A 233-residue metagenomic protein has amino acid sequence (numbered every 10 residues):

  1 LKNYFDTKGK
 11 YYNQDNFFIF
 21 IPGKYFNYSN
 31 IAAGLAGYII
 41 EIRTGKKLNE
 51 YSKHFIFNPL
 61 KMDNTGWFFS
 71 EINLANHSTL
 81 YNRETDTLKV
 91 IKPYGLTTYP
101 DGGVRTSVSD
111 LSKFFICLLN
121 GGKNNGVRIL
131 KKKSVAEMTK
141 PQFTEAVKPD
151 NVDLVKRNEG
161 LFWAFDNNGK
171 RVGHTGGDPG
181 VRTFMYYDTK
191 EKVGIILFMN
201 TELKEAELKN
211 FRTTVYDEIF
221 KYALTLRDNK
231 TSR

Functional and structural regions predicted by a protein language model:
L1-N30, K46, N82-L88, K92: Active-site-proximal loop and beta-strand segments within enzyme catalytic domains
N3-K10, H54, N58-M62, R83 (+1 more regions): Glycine-rich, acidic and aromatic/proline-enriched surface loops and short helix-turn segments that act as binding
K10, N16-F18, K61-T65, K123 (+1 more regions): Generic structural signal for secondary-structure transition and capping sites
K24, E41-K53, N58, I91-R233: Catalytic loop of the DD-peptidase/beta-lactamase superfamily, centered on the K-T-G motif and neighboring
A32-G37, S112-K113: Well-ordered alpha-helical segments within folded domains of soluble proteins
N64-A75: Short, surface-exposed recognition loops and adjoining beta-strand edges that mediate ligand/DNA contacts, enriched
H77-T79: A small/polar active-site loop signature that marks catalytic segments
